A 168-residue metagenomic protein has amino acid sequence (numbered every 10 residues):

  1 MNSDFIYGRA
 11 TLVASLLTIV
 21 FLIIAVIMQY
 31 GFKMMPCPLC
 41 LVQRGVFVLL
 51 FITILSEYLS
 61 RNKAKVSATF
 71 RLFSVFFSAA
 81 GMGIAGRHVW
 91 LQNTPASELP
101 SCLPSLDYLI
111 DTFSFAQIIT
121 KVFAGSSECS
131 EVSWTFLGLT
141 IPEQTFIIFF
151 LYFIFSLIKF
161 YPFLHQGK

Functional and structural regions predicted by a protein language model:
F5-L16, N62-I84, I154: Interfacial segments of alpha-helical transmembrane regions
L16-M35, L55-E57, T120: Immediate flanking context of iron-sulfur cluster ligation sites
L17-I24, L50-T53, F77-R87, L151-F155: Membrane-embedded alpha-helical transmembrane segments of multi-pass integral membrane proteins
I24-Q29, A80-P95, F115: C-terminal TM-helix exit segments that contain a strictly Trp-centered aromatic cap at the helix terminus
G31, S60, W90-L91, P162: Helix-loop junctions at the membrane-solvent interface of multi-pass transporters, primarily the C-terminal
M34-R44, F70, P100-L103: Non-cytosolic membrane-interface motifs at loop->transmembrane helix junctions
N93-L137: Extracytosolic (periplasmic/ER-lumenal) interhelical loops and adjacent juxtamembrane/interface segments of multi-pass
K121-K168: A hydrophobic membrane-anchoring alpha-helix module
